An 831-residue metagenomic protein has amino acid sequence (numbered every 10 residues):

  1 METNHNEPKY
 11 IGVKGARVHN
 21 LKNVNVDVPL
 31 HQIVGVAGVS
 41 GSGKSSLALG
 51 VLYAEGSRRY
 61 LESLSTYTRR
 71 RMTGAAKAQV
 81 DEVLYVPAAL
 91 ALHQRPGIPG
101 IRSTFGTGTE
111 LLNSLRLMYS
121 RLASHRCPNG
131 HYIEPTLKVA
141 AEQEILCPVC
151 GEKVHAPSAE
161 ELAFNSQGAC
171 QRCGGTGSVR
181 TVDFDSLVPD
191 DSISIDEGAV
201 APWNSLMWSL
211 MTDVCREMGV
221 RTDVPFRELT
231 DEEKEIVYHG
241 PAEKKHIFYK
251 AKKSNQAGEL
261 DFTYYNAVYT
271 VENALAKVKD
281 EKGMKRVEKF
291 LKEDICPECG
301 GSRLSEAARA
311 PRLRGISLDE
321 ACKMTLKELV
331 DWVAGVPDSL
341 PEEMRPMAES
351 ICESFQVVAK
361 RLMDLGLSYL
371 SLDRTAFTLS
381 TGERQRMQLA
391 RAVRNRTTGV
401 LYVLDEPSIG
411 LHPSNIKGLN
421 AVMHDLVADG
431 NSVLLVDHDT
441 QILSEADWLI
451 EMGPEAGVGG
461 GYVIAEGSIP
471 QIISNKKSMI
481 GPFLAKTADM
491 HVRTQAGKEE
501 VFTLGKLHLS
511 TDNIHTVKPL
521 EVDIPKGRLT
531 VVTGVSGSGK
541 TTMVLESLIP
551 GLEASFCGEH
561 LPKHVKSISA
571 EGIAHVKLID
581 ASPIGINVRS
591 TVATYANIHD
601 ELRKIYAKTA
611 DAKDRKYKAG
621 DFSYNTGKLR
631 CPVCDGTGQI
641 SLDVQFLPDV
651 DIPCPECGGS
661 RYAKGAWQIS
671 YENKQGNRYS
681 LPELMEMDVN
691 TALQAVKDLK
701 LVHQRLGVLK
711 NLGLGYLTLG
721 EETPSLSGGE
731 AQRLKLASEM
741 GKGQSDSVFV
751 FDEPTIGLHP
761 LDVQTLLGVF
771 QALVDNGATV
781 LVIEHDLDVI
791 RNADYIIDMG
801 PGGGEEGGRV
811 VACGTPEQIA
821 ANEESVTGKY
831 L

Functional and structural regions predicted by a protein language model:
M1-L831: Conserved phosphate-binding elements of NTP-dependent enzyme cores
